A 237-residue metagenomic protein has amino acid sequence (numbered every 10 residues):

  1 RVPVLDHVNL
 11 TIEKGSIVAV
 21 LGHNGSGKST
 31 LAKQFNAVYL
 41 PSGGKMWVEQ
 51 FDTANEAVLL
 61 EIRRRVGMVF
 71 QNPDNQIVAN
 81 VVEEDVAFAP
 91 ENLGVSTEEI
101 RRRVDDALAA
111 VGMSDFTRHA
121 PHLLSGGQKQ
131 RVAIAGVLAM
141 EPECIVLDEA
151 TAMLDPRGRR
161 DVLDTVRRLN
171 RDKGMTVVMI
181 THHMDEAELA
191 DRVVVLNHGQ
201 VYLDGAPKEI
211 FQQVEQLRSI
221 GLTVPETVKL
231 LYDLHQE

Functional and structural regions predicted by a protein language model:
L21-H23: The feature captures the beta-strand-to-loop junction immediately N-terminal to the Walker
N36: Helix-to-loop junction immediately C-terminal to a conserved catalytic motif
G44-A54, I62: Conserved ABC transporter NBD signature motif
E98-F116: Conserved ABC ATPase "signature" region
A120-L124, Q128: Conserved ABC ATPase signature
E141: Conserved catalytic motifs of ABC-family nucleotide-binding domains
